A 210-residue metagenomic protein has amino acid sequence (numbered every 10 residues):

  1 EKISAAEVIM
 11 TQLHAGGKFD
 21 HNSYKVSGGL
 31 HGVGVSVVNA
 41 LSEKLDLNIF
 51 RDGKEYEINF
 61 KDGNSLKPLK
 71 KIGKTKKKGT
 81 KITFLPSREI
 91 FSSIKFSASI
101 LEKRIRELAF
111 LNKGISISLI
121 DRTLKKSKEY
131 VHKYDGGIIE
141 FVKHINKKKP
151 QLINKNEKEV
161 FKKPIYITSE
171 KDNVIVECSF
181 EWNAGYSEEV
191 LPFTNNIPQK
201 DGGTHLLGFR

Functional and structural regions predicted by a protein language model:
E1-A5, G16-H144: GHKL-type ATPase core
I9: Short basic (Lys/Arg) and small-residue
Q12-L13: Mobile ATP-lid/nucleotide-binding loop of the nucleotide-binding subdomain
S99, R106-L108, G114, S118-R210: GHKL/Histidine-kinase-like ATPase module
